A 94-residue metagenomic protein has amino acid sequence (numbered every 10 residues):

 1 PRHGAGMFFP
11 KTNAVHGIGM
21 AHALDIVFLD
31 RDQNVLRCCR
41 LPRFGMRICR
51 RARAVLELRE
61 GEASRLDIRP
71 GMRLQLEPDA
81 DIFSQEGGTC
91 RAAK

Functional and structural regions predicted by a protein language model:
P1-K94: Compact, glycine-rich, soluble single-domain proteins
